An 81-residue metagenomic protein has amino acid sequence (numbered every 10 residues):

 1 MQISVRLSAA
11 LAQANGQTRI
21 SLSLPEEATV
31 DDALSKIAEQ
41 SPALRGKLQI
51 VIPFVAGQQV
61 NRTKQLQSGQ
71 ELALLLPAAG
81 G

Functional and structural regions predicted by a protein language model:
M1-G80: Ubiquitin-like/PB1-type beta-grasp interaction modules and other compact soluble beta-rich domains
